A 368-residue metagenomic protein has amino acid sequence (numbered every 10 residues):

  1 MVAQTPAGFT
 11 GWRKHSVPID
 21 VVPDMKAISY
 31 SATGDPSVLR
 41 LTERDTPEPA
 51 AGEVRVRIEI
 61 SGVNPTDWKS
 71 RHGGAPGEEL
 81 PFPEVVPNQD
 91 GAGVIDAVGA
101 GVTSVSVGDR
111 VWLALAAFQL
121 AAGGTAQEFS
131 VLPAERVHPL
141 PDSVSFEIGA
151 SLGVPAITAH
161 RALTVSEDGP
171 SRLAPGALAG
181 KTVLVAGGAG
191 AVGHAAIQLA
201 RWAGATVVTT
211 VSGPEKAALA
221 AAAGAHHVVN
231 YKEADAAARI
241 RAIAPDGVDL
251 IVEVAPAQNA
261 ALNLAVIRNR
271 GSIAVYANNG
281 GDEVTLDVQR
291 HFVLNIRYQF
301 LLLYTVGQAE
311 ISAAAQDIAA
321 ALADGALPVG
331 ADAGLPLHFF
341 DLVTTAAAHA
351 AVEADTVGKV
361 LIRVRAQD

Functional and structural regions predicted by a protein language model:
W12, I19-M25, A309-D368: C-terminal hydrophobic helical "lid"/dimerization subdomain of Rossmann-like NAD(P)H-dependent oxidoreductases
R13, A150-E233: Mid-domain Rossmann-like dinucleotide-binding core that forms the NAD(H)/NADP(H) cofactor-binding site
D45-V63, A75-F118: Glycine-rich beta-strand-centered segment in the early N-terminal region that forms part of a ligand/cofactor-binding
R110, T182, T206, G271-S272 (+1 more regions): Short glycine-centered segments of the SAM/dcSAM-binding site in methyltransferase folds
A236-P245: Short amphipathic alpha-helix with an adjacent loop that forms part of the alpha/beta core around
Q258-L327, V364-D368: Glycine-rich phosphate-binding loop and adjacent beta-alpha segment of Rossmann(oid) nucleotide-cofactor-binding
